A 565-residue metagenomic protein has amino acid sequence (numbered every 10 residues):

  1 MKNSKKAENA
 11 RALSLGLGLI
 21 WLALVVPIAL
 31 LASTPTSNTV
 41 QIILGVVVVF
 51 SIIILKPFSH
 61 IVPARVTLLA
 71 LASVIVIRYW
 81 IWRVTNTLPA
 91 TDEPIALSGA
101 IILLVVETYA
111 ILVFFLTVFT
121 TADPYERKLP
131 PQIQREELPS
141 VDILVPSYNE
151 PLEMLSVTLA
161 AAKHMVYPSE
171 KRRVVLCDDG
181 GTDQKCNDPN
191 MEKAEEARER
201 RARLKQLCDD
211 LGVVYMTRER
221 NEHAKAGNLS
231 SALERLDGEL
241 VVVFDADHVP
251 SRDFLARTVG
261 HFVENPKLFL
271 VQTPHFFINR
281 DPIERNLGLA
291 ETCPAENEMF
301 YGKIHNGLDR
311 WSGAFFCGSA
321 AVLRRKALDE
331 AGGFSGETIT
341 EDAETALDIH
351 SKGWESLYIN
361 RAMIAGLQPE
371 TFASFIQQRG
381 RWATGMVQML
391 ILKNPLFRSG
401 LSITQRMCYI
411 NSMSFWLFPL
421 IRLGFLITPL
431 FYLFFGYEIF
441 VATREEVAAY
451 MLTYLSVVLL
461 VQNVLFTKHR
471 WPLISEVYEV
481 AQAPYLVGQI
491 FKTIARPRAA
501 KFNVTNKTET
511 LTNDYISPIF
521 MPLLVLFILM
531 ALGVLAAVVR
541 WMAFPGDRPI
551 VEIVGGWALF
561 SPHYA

Functional and structural regions predicted by a protein language model:
M1-E137, P419-R422, W541-A565: N-terminal membrane-anchoring/stem segments of glycan-assembly enzymes
K2-G18, P146-L155, G400-I421, P497 (+1 more regions): Loop-to-transmembrane boundary segments
S140-D142, R173, E344: Cell-envelope/extracellular polymer assembly enzymes that use nucleotide-activated donors
Y148, G385, M389-L390, R470-T505: Membrane-proximal soluble regions of multi-pass membrane proteins
T158-K171, G181-T182: Short, acidic, metal-binding catalytic loop of nucleotide-sugar glycosyltransferases
A197-G212, M216-L240, R252-I339, H350-S351 (+3 more regions): Long helical/loop segments within the catalytic core of UDP-sugar-dependent glycosyltransferases, especially the large
E337, A346-I364: Catalytic donor-sugar/metal-binding loop of nucleotide-sugar-dependent glycosyltransferases
